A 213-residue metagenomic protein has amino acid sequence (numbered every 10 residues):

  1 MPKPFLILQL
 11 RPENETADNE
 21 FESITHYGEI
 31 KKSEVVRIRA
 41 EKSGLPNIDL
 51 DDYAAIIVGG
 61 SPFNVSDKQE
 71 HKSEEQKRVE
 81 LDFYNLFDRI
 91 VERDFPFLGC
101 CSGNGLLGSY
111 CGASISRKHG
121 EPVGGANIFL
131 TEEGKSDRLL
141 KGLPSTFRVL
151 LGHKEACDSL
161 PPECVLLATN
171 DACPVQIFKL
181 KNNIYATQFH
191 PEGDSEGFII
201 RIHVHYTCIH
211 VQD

Functional and structural regions predicted by a protein language model:
M1-I7: Extreme N-terminal starter segment of soluble prokaryotic enzymes
P2, S23-S33: A short, Lys/Arg-enriched amphipathic alpha-helix followed by its capping loop at the start of a domain
I7, Y27, L45-I48, D52 (+2 more regions): Amide-donor transfer/coupling interface in amidating biosynthetic enzymes
L10, A40, S102, F189: Cofactor-binding loop segments of dinucleotide-utilizing enzymes, especially the Rossmann-like FAD- and NAD(P)+-binding
P12-E20: Glycine- and acidic-residue-enriched helix-capping/strand-helix junction motifs
E15, V65-D67, G108: Glycine/Thr-rich phosphate-binding loops of Rossmann-like dinucleotide-binding domains
S33-L98: Flexible gly/pro-rich beta->alpha loop and the following alpha-helix that scaffold active-site loops
G103-L106, Y110-L150: Ligand/cofactor pocket segment of small-molecule handling proteins
